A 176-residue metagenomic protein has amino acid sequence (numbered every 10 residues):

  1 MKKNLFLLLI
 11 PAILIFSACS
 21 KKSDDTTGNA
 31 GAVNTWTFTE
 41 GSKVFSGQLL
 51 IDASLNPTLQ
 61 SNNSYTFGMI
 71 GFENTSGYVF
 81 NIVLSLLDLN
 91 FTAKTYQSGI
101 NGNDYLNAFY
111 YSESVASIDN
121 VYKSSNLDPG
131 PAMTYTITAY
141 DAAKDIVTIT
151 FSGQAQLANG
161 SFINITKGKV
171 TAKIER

Functional and structural regions predicted by a protein language model:
K2-F6, F16-S42: Bacterial Sec-dependent N-terminal signal peptides
W36, S54-K144: Surface-exposed helix/loop patches within compact recognition domains
F38-S42, G71-N74, G153-N159: Short acidic, glycine-rich loop/turn motifs
K43-G47, I163: Short, isolated positions in well-ordered beta-strands
M133-R176: C-terminal or internal capping secondary-structure element at the end of a domain, subdomain, or sheet
